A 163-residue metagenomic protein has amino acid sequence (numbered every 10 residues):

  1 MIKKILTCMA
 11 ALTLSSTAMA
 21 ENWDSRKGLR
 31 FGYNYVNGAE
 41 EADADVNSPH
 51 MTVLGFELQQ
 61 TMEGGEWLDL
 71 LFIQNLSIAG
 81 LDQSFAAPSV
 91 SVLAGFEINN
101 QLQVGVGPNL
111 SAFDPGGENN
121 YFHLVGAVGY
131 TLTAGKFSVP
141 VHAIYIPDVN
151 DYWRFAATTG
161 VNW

Functional and structural regions predicted by a protein language model:
M1-D24: Cleavable N-terminal export/targeting peptides
A20-G55, Q59, G160-N162: Short glycine/proline- and aromatic-enriched beta-strand/turn motifs that initiate or cap beta-hairpins
K27-Y33, F72-Q74, A94, V104-V106 (+3 more regions): Membrane-embedded beta-strand positions of outer-membrane beta-barrel proteins
G32-V36, N75-A79, N109-S111, I144-D148: Outer-membrane beta-barrel pore domains and translocons
G55-E57, S91, V125-A127, A156-T158: Membrane-embedded beta-strand positions in outer-membrane beta-barrel channels/transporters
Q59-G65, G95-N99, G129-T133, I146 (+1 more regions): Structural signature of outer-membrane beta-barrel channels/translocons
G65-L70, N100-V104, T133-V141: Repeated loop/turn-to-beta-strand initiation elements of outer-membrane beta-barrel proteins
N150-W163: Outer-membrane beta-barrel "beta-signal"
